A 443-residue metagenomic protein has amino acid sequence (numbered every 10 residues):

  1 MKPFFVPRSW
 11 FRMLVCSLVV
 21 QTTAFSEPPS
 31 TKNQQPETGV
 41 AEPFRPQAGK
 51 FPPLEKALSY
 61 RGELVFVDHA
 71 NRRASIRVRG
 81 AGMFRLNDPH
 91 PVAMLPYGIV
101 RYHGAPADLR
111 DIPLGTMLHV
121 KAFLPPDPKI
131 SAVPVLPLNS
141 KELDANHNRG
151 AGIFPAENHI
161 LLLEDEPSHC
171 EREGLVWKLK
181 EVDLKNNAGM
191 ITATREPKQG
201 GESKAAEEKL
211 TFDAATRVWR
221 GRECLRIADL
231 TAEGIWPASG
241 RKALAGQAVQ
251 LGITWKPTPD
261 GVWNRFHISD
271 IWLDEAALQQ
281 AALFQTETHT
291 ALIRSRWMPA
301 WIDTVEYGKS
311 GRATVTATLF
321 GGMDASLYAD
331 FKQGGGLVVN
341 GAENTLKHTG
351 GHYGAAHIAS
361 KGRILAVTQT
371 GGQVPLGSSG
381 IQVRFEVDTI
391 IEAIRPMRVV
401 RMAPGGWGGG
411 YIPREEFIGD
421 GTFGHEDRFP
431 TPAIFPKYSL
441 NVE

Functional and structural regions predicted by a protein language model:
M1-S9: N-terminal secretory signal peptides that target proteins for export/translocation
W10-T22: Bacterial N-terminal signal peptides
F25-Y97, Y102-E443: Short, flexible, surface-exposed loop segments at domain boundaries
